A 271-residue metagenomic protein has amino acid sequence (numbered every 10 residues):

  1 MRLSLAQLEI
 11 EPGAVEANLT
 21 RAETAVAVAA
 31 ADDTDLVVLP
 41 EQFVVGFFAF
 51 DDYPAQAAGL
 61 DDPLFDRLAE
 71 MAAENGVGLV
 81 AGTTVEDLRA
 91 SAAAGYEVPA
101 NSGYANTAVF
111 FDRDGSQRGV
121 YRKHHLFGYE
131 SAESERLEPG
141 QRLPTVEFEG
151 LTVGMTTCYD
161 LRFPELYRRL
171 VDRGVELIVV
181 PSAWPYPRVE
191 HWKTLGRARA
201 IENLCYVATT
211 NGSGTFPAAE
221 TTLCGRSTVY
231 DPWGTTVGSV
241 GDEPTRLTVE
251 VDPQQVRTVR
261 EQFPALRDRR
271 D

Functional and structural regions predicted by a protein language model:
M1-L5: Extreme N-terminal starter segment of soluble prokaryotic enzymes
V15, T24-R113, V120, Y186-V189 (+1 more regions): Cys-nucleophile CN-hydrolase/nitrilase-fold catalytic domain and related Cys-dependent amidase chemistry that acts on
L64-G78, R162-T245: CN hydrolase (nitrilase-like) catalytic-core segments centered on the catalytic cysteine and neighboring Lys/Glu
E70, A94-R173, P187-R188, T194 (+1 more regions): Active-site catalytic loop in hydrolytic enzyme cores
A81-T83, N106-F110, P144-V146, T209-T210 (+2 more regions): Short beta-strand scaffold segments in enzyme catalytic cores
G82, V120-K123, V180, S239: Residue-level detector of high-confidence beta-strand sites
L126-R136, T245-E261: A short, polar/charged loop-to-alpha-helix boundary motif
R257-D271: A short C-terminal boundary segment appended to hydrolase-like catalytic domains
